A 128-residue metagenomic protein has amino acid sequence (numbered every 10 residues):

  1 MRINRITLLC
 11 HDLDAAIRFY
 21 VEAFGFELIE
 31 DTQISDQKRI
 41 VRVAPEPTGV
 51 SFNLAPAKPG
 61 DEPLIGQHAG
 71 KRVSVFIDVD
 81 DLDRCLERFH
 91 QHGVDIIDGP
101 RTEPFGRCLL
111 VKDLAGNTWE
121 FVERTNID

Functional and structural regions predicted by a protein language model:
M1-R5, E27-D78, R84-L114, E123-D128: Vicinal oxygen chelate
A15-A16, R84: Short Gly/charged-rich anion-binding patches and loops
A16-V21, F89, G116: Conserved active-site tyrosine of GNAT-family acetyltransferases
